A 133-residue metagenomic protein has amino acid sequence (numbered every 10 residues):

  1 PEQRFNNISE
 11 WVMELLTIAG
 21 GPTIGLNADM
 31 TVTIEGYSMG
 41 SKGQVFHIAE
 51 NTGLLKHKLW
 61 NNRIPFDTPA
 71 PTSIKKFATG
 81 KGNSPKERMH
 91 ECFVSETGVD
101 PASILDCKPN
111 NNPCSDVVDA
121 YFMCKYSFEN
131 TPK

Functional and structural regions predicted by a protein language model:
P1-K133: Phosphate- and other anionic-substrate recognition elements at nucleic-acid/protein interfaces
